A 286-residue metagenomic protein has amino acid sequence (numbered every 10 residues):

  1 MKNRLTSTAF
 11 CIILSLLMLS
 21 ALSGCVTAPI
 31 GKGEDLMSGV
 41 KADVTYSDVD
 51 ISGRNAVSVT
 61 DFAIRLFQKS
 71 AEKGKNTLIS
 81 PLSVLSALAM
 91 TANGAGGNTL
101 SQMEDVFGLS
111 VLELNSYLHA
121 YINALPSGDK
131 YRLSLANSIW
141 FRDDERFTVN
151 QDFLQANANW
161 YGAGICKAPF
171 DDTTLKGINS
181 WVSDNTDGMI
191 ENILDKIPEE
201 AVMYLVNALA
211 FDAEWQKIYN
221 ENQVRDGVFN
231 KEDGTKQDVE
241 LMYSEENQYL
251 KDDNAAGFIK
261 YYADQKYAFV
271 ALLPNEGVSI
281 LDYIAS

Functional and structural regions predicted by a protein language model:
M1-R4: N-terminal secretory signal peptides that target proteins for export/translocation
S7-F170: Detector for small/aliphatic-rich hydrophobic stretches
T8, K73, L85-S86, D212 (+2 more regions): A broad, structure-centric signal for solvent-exposed, well-ordered loop/edge residues that line or flank functional
G74, N115-N275: Non-catalytic, conformational "gating/processing" segments within enzyme and secreted inhibitor domains
G96, L112, E214-W215, V278: A generic secondary-structure boundary signal that marks alpha-helix termini
E104-D105, N222, S286: Flexible domain-boundary/linker segments
N275-S286: Mature, solvent-exposed C-terminal subdomains and processed small-chain segments of exported/organellar
